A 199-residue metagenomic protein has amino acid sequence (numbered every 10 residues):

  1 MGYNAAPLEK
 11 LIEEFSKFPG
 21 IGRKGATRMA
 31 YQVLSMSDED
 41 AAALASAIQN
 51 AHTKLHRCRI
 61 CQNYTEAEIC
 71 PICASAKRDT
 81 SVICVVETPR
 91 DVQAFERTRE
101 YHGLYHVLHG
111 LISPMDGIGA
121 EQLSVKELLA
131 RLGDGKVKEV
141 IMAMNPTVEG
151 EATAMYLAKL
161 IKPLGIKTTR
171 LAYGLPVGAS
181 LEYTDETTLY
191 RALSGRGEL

Functional and structural regions predicted by a protein language model:
G2, E14, G197: Post-transcriptional modification and biogenesis factors for structured RNAs of the translation apparatus
G2-E9, K17, A30-V92: Cys/His-rich Zn2+-binding cysteine-cluster or related metal-binding knuckle/ribbon modules and their
Y3, M36, D40, D116-A120 (+2 more regions): Catalytic cores of large soluble enzymes that bind and process phosphate-bearing ligands
E9-E13, T27-Y31, A42, S46 (+6 more regions): Solvent-exposed alpha-helical segments within well-ordered globular domains of core cellular machineries
G25, S37, H52-L55, T65 (+6 more regions): Conserved NTP-handling cores and scaffolds of large molecular machines
A26, S75-M144: Extended interfacial segments that mediate partner engagement and assembly in macromolecular machines
H102, L129-L199: Long C-terminal interaction/binding lobes of large macromolecular proteins
